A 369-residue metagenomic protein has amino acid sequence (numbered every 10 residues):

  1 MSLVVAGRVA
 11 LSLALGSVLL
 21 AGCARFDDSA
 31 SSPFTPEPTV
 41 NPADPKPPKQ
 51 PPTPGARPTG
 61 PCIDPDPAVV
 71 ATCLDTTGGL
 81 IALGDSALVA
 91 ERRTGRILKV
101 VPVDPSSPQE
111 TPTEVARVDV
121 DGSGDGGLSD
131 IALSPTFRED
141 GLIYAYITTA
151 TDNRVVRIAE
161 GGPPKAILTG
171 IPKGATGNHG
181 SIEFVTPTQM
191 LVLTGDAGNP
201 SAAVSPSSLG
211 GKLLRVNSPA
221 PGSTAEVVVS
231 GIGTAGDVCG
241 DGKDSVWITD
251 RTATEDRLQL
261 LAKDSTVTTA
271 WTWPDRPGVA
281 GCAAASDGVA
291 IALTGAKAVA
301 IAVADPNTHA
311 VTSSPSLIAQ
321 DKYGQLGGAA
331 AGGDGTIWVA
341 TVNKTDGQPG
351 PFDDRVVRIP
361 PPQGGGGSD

Functional and structural regions predicted by a protein language model:
S2-D369: Sequence/structural signature of beta-propeller domains
